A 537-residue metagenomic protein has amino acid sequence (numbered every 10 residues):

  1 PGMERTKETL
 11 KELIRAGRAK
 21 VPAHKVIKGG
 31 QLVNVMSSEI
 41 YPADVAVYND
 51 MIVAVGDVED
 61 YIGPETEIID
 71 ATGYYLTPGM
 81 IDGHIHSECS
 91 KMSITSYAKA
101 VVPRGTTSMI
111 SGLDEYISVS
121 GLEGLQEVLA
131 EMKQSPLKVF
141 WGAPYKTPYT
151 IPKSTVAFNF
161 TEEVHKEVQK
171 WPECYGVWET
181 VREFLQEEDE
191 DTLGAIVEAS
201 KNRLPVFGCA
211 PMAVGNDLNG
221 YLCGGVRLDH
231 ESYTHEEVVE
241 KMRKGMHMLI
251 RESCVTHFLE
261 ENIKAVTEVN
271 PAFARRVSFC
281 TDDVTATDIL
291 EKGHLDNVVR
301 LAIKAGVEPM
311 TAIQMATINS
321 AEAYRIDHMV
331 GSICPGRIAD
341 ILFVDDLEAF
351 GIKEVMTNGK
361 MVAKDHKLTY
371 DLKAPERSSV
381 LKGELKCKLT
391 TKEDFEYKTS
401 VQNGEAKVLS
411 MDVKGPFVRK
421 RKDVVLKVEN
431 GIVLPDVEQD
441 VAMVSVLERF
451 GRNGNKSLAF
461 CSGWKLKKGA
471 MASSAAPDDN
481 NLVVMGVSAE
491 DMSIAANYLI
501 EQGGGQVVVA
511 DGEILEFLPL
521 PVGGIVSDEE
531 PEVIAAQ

Functional and structural regions predicted by a protein language model:
P1-A43, V47-V53, V102-R104, L290-G306 (+1 more regions): Active-site microenvironment of metallo-dependent hydrolases
G2-G17, V21-P22, A98-L204, N270 (+1 more regions): Divalent-metal coordination cores built from histidine and acidic residues
E59-E131, E490: Metal-associated gating/positioning segment near the N- to mid-region
I81-S93, P148-T161, R227, E231: Active-site mouth loops of central-metabolism enzymes
H86-E88, D114-Y116, P144-Y149, E179-E183 (+4 more regions): Active-site beta-loop-alpha junctions enriched in small/polar residues
F158-W178, F184-I250, H257-F279, L290-K304 (+2 more regions): Histidine/acidic residue-rich metal-binding segments in metalloenzymes
